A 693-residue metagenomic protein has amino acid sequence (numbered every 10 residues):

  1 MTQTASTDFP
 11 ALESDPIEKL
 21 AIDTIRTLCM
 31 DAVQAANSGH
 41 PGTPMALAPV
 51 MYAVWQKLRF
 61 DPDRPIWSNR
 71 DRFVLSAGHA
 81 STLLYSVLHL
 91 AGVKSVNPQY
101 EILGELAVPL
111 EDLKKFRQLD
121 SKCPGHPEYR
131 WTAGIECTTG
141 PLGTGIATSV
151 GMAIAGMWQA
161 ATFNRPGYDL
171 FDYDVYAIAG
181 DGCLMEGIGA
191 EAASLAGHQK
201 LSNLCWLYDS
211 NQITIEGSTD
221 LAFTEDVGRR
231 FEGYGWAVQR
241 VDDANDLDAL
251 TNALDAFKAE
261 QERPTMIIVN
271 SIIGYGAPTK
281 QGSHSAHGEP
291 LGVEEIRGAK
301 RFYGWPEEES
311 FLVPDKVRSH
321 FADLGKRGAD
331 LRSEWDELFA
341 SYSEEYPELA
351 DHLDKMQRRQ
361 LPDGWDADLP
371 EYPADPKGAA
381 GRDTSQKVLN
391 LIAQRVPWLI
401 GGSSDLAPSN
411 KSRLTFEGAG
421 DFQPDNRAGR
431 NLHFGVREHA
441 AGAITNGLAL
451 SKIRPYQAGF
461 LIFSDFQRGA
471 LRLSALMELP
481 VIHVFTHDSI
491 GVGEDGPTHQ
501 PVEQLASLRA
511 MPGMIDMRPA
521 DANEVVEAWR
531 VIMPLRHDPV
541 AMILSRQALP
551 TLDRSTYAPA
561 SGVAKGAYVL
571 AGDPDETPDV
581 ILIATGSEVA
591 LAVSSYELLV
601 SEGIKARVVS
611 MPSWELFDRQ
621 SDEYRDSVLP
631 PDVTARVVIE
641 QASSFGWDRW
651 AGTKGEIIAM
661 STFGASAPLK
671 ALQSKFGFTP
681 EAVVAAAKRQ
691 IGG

Functional and structural regions predicted by a protein language model:
M1-M45, I178-A179, C183-G187, C205 (+7 more regions): Conserved acidic/glycine
A35, P65-W67, D174-V175, G235-V238 (+4 more regions): Short, surface-exposed connector motifs at secondary-structure boundaries
A36, D71-F73, I135-T139, Y168-E186 (+5 more regions): A short, small-residue-rich loop immediately preceding and capping a beta-strand
L47-Q199, K411-L414, A443-I444, L448: Cofactor-binding active-site loop characterized by glycine-rich and histidine/acidic residues
D61, G156-P166, L450-F466, V481 (+1 more regions): Glycine-rich phosphate/pyrophosphate-binding loops and their adjacent beta-strand/loop elements at enzyme active sites
H79, F116-L119, S404-S409, L414-F416 (+3 more regions): Short glycine-enriched loops at secondary-structure junctions
P109, K115-T138, I154, W158-D172 (+3 more regions): Thiamine diphosphate
H499-V502: Flexible, small-/acidic-enriched active-site or ligand-binding loops
